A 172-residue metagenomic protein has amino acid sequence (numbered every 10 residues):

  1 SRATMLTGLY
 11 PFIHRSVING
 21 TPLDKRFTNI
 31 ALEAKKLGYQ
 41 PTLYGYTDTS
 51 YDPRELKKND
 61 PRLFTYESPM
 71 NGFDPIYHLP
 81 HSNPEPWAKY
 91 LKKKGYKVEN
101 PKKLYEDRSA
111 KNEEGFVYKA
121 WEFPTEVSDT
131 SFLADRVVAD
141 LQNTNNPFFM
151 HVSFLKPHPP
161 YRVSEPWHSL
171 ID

Functional and structural regions predicted by a protein language model:
S1, I13, Y51, K156-H158: Feature marks short, surface-exposed loop/turn motifs that line or immediately flank catalytic pockets and channel
S1, M5-T7, E33-A34, L43 (+1 more regions): Beta-strand elements within well-structured catalytic alpha/beta cores of enzymes that handle phosphate/sulfate esters
S1-L9, P159, D172: Short intrinsically disordered, low-complexity coil segments enriched in acidic
T4, G8, N29-L37, R136-A139 (+2 more regions): Residue-level signal for well-ordered alpha-helical scaffold segments within enzymatic catalytic domains
T7-F123: Catalytic-site neighborhoods of secreted/periplasmic enzymes that process anionic sulfate/phosphate groups
P86-D172: Active-site-proximal cap/lid insertion segments
